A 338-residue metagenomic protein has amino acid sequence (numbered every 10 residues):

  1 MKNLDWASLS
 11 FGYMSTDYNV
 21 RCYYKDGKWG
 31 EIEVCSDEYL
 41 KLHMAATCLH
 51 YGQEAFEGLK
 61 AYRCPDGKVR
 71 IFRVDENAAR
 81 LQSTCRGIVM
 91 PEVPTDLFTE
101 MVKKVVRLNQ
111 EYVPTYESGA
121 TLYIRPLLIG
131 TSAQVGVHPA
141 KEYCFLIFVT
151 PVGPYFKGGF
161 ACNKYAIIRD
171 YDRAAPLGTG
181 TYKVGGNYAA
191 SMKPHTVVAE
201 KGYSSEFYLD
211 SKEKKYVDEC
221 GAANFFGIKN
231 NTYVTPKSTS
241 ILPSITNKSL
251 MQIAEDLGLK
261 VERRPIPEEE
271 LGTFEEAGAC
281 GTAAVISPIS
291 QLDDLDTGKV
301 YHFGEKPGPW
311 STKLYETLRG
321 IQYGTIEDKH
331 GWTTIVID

Functional and structural regions predicted by a protein language model:
M1-V105, L127, Q134-D338: Helix-start/capping segments and mature chain N-termini
V113-P114, V137: Short boundary motifs at domain starts and secondary-structure transition points
P114-I129: Extended, Lys/Arg-enriched charged tracts that mediate electrostatic binding to polyanionic substrates
